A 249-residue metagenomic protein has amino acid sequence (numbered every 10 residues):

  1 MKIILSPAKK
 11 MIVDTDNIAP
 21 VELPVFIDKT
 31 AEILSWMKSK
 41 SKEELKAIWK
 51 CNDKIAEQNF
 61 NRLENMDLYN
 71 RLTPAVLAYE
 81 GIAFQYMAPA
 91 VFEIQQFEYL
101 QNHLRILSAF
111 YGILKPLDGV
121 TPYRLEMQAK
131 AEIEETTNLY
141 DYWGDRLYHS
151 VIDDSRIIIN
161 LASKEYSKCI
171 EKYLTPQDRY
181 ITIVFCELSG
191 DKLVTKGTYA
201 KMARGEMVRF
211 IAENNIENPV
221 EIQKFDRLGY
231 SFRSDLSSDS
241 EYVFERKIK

Functional and structural regions predicted by a protein language model:
K2-S6, I157-N160: Short hydrophobic beta-strand segments
I4-V91: Active-site helix-to-loop segments that bind/position phosphate- or nucleotide-bearing substrates and donors across
A88-D239, V243-K249: Internal, well-folded beta-alpha domain core
